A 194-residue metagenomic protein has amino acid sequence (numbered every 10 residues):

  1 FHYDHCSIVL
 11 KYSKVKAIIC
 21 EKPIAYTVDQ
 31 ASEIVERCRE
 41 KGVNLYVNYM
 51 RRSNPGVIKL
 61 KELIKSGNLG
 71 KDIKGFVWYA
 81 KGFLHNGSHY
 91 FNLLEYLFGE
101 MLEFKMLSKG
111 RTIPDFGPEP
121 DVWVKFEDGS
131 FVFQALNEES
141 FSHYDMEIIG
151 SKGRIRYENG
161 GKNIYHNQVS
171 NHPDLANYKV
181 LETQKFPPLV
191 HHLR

Functional and structural regions predicted by a protein language model:
F1-R37: Beta-loop-alpha module in the N-terminal Rossmann-like domain of NAD(P)-dependent dehydrogenases, especially those
H2-C6, V57, F141-H143: Short, well-ordered alpha-helical microsegments
D4, I8, E33, K59-E62 (+3 more regions): Alpha-helical elements of Rossmann-like donor-binding domains used by nucleotide-donor carbohydrate transfer enzymes
K16, K41-N44, G129-F131: Short, well-ordered coil/turn segments that N-cap beta-strands
I19-C20, L45-V47, Y157: Hydrophobic residues in well-ordered beta-strands that form the structural core
I24-H85: A contiguous active-site-proximal alpha/beta segment in oxidoreductase catalytic domains
K71-H143, E147, G160: Rossmann-like dinucleotide-binding domain that binds NAD(P)(H)
T112-D115, D128-R194: NAD(P)-dinucleotide binding in Rossmann-like oxidoreductases
